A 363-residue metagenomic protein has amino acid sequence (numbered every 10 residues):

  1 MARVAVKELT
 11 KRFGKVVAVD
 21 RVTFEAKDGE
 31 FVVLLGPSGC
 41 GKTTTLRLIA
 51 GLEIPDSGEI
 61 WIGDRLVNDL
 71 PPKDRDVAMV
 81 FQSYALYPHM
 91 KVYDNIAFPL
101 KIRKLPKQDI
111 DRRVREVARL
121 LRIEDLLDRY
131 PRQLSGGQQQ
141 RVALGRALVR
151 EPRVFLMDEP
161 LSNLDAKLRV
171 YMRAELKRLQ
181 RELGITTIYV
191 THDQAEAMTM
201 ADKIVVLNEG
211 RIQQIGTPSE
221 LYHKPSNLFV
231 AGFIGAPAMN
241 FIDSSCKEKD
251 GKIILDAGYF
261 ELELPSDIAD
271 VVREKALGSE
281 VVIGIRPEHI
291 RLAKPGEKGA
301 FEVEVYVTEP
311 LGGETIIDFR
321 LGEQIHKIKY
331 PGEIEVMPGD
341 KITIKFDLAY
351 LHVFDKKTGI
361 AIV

Functional and structural regions predicted by a protein language model:
V22-V33: Pre-Walker A (P-loop) beta-loop-beta motif of ABC nucleotide-binding domains
F31, L70-F229, F233: ABC ATPase nucleotide-binding domains
L35-P37: The feature captures the beta-strand-to-loop junction immediately N-terminal to the Walker
A50: Helix-to-loop junction immediately C-terminal to a conserved catalytic motif
D56-E59, D109, E209, L351: Conserved coupling/switch loops of ABC nucleotide-binding domains, chiefly the family-specific signature
G58-L66: Conserved ABC transporter NBD signature motif
P237-M239, E248-V363: Non-catalytic connector elements of ABC transporters
